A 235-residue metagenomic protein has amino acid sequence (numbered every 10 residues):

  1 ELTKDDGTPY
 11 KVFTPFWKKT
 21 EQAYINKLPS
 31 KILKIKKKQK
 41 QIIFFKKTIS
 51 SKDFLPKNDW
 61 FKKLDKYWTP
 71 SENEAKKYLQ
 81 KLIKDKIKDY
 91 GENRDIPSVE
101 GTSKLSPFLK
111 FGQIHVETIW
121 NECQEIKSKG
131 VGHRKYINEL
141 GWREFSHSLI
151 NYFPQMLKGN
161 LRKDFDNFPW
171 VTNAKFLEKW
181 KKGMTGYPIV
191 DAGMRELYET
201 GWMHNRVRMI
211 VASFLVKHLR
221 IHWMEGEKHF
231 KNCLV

Functional and structural regions predicted by a protein language model:
E1-E21: Active-site neighborhoods of enzyme catalytic cores
L2-T3, F13, Y90, W170 (+1 more regions): Short clusters of hydrophobic/aromatic residues that line enzyme substrate/ligand-binding pockets
P15-N160: Glycine/tryptophan-enriched, flexible segments
E100-V235: Active-site-proximal binding-pocket segments
